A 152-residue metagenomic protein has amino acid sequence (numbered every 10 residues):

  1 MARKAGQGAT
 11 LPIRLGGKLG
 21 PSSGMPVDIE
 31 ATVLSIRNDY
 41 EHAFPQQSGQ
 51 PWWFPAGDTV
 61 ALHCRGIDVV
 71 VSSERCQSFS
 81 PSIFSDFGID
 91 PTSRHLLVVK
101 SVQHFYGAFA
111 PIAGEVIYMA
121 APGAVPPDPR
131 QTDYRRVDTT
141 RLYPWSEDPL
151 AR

Functional and structural regions predicted by a protein language model:
M1-E74: Hard-cation-handling environments
E41-R152: Extended hydrophobic packing segments that form well-structured cores
